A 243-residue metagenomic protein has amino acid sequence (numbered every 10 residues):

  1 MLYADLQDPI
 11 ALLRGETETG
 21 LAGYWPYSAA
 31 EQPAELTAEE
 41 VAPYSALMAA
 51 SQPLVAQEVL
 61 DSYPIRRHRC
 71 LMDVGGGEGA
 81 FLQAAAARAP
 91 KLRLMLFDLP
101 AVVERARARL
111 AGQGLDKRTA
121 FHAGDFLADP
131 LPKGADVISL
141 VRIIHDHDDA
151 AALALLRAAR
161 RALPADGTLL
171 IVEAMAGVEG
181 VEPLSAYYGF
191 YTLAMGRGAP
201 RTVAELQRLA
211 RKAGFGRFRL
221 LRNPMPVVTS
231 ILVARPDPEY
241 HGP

Functional and structural regions predicted by a protein language model:
M1-R69: Conserved Class I S-adenosyl-L-methionine-dependent methyltransferase catalytic core
I65-R66, C70-P243: Alpha-helical subdomain
